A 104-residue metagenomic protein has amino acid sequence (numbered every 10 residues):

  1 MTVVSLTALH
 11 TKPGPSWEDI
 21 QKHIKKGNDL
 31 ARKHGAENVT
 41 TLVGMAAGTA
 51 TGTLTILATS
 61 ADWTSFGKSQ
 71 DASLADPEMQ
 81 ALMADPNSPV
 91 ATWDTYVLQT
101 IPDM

Functional and structural regions predicted by a protein language model:
M1-G14, E18, P102-D103: Surface-exposed interaction/gating patches
T2-H10, T41-L74: Short, well-ordered beta-strand segments in beta-rich or mixed alpha/beta enzyme and ligand-binding folds
P15-V39, D71-M83: Short amphipathic alpha-helical segments
H34-T55, E78-M104: Glycine-rich beta-strand-turn "strand-cap" elements at beta-sheet edges
